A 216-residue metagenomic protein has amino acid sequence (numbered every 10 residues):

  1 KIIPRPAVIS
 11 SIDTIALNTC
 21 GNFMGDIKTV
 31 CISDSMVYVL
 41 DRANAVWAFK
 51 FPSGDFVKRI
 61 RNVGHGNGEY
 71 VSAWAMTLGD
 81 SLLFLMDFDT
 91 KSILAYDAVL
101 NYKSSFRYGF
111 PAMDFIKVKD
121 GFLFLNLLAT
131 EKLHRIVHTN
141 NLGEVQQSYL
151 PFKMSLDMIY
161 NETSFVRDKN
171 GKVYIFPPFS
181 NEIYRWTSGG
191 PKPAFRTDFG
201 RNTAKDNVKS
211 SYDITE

Functional and structural regions predicted by a protein language model:
I2-G25: A short helix->beta-strand "capping" segment at the edge of beta-propeller domains
T19-N22, D55-S81, L85-F88: Blade-loop segments of beta-propeller domains
G21-N22, I60-G68, R107-M113, F152-D157 (+1 more regions): Short coil/turn segments at the loop-to-beta-strand junctions that recur within blades of beta-propeller repeat folds
D26-T29, Y70-A75, F110-V118, D157-F165: Repeated scaffold domains used in trafficking and secretory/extracellular systems, primarily beta-propellers
V39-R42, L85-D89, F124-A129, I175-P178: Conserved beta-strand positions in repeat-built beta-propeller and related beta-rich domains
A45-W47, K91-L94, E131-V137, S180-Y184: Structural motif
K50-S53, Y96-N101, T139-G143, W186-G190: Short loop/turn segments that connect beta-strands within beta-propeller blades
F88-H134, Q146-D157: Asp-box/WD-like beta-propeller blade repeats and closely related beta-sheet repeat scaffolds
